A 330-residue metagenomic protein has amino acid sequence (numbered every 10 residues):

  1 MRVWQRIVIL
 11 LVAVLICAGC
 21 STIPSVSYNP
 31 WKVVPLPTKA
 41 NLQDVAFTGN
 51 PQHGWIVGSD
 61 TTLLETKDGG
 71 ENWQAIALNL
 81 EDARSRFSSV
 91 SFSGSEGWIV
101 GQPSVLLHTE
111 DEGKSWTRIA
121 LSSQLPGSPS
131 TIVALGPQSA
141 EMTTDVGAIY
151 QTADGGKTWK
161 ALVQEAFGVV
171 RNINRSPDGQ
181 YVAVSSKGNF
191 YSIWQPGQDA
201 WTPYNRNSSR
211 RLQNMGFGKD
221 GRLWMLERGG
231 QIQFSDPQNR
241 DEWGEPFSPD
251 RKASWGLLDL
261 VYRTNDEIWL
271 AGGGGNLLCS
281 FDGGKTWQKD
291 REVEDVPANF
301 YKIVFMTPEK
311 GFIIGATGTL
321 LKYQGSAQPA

Functional and structural regions predicted by a protein language model:
M1-V8: Bacterial N-terminal signal peptides that target proteins for export
V8-A18: Bacterial N-terminal signal peptides
G19-A330: Residue-level hotspots at or immediately adjacent to binding/recognition sites across diverse folds
